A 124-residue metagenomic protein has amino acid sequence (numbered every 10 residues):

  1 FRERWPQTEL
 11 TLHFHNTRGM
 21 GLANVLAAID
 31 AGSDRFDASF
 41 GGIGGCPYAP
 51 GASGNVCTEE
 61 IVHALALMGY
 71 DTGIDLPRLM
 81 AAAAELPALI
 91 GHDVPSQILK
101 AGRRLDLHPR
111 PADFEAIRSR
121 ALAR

Functional and structural regions predicted by a protein language model:
F1-R124: Catalytic cores and adjacent flexible loops of soluble metabolic enzymes that perform enolate/carbanion chemistry on
